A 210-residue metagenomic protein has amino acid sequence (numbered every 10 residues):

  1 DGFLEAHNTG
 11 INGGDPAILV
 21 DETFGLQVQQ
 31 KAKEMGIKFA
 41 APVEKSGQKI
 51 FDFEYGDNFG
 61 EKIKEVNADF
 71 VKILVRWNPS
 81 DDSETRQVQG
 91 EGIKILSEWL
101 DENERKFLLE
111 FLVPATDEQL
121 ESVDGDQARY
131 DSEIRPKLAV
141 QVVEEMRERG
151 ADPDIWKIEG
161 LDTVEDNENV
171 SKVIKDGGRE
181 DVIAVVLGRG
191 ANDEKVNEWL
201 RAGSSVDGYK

Functional and structural regions predicted by a protein language model:
D1-T85, D152, V182, E194-K210: Alpha/beta catalytic barrel-like cores
A6, K31-K45, Q89-L109, R135 (+3 more regions): Alpha-helix-loop-beta-strand connector modules within alpha/beta enzyme cores
L19-D21, P42, D69-N78, D82-Q89 (+1 more regions): Catalytic beta/alpha-barrel core
T23, R76, F111-P114, L161 (+1 more regions): Short, ordered loop/turn segments at secondary-structure junctions
Q29-A32, D52, D117-R147, T163-K175 (+1 more regions): Distinct, well-ordered alpha-helical segments
K62, I95-W99, E145, A202: Alpha-helical scaffold elements within enzyme catalytic domains, especially in hydrolases
W99-Q127: Hydrophobic, aromatic-enriched interface-forming segments
P153-K210: Catalytic-face loop-and-helix region of soluble metabolic enzyme cores
